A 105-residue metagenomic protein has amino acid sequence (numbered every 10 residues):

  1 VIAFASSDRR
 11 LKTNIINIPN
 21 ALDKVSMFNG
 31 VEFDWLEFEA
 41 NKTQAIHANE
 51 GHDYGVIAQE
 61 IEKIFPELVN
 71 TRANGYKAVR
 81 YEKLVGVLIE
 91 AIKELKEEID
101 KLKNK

Functional and structural regions predicted by a protein language model:
V1-R9, N20: Trimeric beta-solenoid/beta-helix "fiber body" segments of extracellular/virion adhesins and depolymerases
S7-N14, E67-K105: C-terminal intramolecular chaperone/auto-processing assembly modules
R10-I16, I46-G51: Short, polar/charged loop or turn motifs at beta-strand boundaries
N20-E37, K42-Q44: Acidic, glycine-rich loop-and-strand cores that form catalytic or ligand-binding grooves in diverse globular domains
A21-K24, I57, L88: Stable alpha-helical elements in mature extracytoplasmic
M27, A58-N70: Glycine-rich, acidic and aromatic/proline-enriched surface loops and short helix-turn segments that act as binding
Y54-G55, K77: Residues that recognize and position ribonucleotide moieties
